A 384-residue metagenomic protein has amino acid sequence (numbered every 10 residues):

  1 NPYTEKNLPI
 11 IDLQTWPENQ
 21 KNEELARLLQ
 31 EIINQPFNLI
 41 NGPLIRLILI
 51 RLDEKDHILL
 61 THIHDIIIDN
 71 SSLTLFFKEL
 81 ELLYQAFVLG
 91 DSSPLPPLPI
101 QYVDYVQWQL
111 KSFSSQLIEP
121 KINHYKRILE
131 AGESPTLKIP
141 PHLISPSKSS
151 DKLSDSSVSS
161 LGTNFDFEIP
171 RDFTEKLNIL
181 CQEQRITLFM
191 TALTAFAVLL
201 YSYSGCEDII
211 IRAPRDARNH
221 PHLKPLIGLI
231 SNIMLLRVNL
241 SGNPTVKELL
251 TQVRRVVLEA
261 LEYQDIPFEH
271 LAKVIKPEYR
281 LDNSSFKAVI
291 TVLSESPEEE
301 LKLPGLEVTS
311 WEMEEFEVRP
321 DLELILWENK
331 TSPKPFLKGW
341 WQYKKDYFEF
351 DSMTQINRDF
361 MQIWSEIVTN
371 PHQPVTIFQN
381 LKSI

Functional and structural regions predicted by a protein language model:
N1-N7: Structured interaction and signal-relay segments at domain junctions
I11-W16, L28-N38, P43-L52, H62-I66 (+7 more regions): Adenylate-forming
S72: Receiver (REC) domain switch/active-site region of two-component response regulators
G90-P99, I209-I210, P371-F378: Short, glycine/acidic-rich hinge or "gate" loops at secondary-structure transitions that mediate conformational
I356-D359: Short conserved active-site loop signatures built around small residues
